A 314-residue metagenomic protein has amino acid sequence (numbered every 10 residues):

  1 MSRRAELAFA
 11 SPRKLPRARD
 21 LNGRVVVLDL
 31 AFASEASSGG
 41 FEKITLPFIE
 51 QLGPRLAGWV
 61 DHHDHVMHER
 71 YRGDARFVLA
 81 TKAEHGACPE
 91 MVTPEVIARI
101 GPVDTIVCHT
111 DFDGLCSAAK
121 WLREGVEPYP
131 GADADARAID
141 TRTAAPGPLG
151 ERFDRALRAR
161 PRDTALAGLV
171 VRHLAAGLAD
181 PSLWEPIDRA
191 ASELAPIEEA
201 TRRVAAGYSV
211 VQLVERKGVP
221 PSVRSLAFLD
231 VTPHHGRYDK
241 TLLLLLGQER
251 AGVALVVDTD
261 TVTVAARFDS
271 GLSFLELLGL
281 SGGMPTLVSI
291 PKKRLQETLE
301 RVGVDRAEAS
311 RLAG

Functional and structural regions predicted by a protein language model:
M1-E151, P181-G314: Replace "Mg2+/Mn2+-dependent" with "divalent metal-dependent
P148-R189: Hard-cation-handling environments
